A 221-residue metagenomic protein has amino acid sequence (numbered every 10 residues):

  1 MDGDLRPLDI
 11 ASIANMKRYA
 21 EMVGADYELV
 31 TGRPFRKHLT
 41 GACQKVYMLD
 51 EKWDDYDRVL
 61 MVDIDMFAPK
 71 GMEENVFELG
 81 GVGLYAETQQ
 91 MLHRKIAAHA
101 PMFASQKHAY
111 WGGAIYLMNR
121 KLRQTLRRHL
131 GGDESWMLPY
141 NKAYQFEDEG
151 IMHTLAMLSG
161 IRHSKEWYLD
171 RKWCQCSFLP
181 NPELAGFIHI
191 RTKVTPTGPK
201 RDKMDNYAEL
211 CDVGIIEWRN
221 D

Functional and structural regions predicted by a protein language model:
M1-Y47, E51-Y56, I188-D221: N-terminal anchoring/stem segment of glycosyltransferases
L5-S12, H38-A42, S105-W111, I115-Y116 (+1 more regions): Aromatic-acidic/polar surface patches that form glycan- and anion
V30-G32, A86, E166-R171: Conserved beta-strand termini and adjacent loop/short-helix elements that scaffold enzyme active sites in alpha/beta
F35-V62, A68-E74, L84, W111 (+2 more regions): A conserved donor-nucleotide-binding helix/loop in the catalytic core of Leloir-type glycosyltransferases
R36-H38, A68-G71, V76-F77, M91-R94 (+3 more regions): Short catalytic/ligand-binding loop motif for oxyanion handling, primarily in non-cytosolic enzymes, centered on
Y56, I64, G80, L184-A185: Short, well-ordered alpha-helix to beta-strand connector turns
A68-H108: Conserved donor-nucleotide/metal-binding helix-loop-beta segment in metal-dependent transferases, i.e., the alpha-helix
G113-Y207, I216: Catalytic core and acceptor-binding pocket of nucleotide-sugar-dependent glycosyltransferases
